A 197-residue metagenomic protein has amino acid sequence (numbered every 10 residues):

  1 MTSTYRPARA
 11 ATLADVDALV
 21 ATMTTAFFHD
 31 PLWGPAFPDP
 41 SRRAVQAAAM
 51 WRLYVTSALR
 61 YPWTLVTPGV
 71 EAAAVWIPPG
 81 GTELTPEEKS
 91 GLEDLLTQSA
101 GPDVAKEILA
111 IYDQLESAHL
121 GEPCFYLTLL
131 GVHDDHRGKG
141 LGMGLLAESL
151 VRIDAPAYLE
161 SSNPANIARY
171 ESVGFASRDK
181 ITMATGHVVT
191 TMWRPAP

Functional and structural regions predicted by a protein language model:
M1-D17: Conserved N-terminal entry element of GNAT/NAT acetyltransferase domains
A21-P40: Helix-loop element at the rim of GNAT/NAT acetyltransferase active sites that forms part of the acceptor-substrate
P40-P62: Active-site rim helix/loop that mediates acceptor-substrate recognition in acyltransferases
T56-W76, G131-H133: Conserved beta-hairpin
A73-H133, R137, A184, V188: Conserved acyl-donor/pantetheine-binding loop and adjacent beta-alpha core of acyl/acetyltransferases and related
E122-F125, R152-N163: Conserved GNAT acetyl-CoA-binding A-motif
L129-V132, G138-V151, S172: Conserved acetyl-CoA-binding loop-helix of GNAT-fold acetyltransferases
M143, N163-K180, A184-V188: Conserved active-site alpha-helix within GNAT-family acetyltransferase domains
